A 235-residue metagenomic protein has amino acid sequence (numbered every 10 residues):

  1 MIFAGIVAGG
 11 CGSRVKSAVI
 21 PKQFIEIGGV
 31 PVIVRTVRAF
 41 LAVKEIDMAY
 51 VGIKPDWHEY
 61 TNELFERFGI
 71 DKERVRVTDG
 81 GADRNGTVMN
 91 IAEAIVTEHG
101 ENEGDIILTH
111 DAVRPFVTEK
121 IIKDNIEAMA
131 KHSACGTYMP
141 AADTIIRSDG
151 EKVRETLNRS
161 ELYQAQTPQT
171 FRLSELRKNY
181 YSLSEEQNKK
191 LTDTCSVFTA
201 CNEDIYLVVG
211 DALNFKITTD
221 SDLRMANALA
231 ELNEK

Functional and structural regions predicted by a protein language model:
M1-E59: N-terminal glycine-rich phosphate-binding loop and ensuing alpha1 helix
A4-I6, V51, T109, A134-T137: Structural beta-sheet core signal
I6, I33, I91, D111 (+3 more regions): Residue-level signal for inorganic ion chemistry
V15, T61-N62, N125, A226: Hydrophobic packing residues within well-ordered alpha-helices of enzyme cores
V34-E103, L183-E186: Conserved N-terminal catalytic core of the sugar/cofactor nucleotidyltransferase
E103, F116-V208, K235: Conserved core of the sugar-phosphate nucleotidyltransferase
D105-I107: Short aromatic/hydrophobic "clamp" motif used to bind/position activated sugar donors
N214-K235: Hydrophobic helical membrane-anchoring modules
